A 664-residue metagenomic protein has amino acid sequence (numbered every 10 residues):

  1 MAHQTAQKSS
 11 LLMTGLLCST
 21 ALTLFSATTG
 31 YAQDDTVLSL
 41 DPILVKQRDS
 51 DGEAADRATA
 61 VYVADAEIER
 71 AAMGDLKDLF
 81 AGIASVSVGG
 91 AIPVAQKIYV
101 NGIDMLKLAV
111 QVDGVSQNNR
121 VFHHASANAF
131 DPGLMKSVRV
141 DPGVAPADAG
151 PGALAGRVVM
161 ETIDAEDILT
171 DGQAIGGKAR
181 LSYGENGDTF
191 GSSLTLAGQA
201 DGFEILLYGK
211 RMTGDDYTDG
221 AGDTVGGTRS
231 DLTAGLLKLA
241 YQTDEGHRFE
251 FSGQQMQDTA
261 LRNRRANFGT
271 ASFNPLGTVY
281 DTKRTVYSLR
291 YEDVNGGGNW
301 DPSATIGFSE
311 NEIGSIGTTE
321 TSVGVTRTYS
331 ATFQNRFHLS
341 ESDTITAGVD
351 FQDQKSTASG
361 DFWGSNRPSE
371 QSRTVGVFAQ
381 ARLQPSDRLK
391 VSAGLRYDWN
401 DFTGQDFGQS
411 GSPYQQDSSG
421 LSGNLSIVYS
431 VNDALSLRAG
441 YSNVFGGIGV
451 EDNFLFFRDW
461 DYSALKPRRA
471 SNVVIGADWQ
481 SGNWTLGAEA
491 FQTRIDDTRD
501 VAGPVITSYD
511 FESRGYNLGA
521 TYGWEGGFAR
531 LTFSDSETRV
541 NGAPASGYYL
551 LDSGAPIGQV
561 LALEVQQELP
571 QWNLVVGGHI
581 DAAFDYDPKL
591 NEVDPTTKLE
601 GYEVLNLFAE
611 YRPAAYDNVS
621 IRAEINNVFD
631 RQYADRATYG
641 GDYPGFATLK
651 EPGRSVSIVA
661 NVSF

Functional and structural regions predicted by a protein language model:
A2-S9, G15-C18, A32-Q33, A240-E245 (+5 more regions): Conserved C-terminal beta-signal and adjacent last beta-strands/turns of outer-membrane beta-barrel proteins
D41-A71, K97, M105: N-terminal periplasmic "start-of-domain" segments of outer-membrane beta-barrel proteins
F130-K178: A beta-strand signature from Gram-negative outer-membrane beta-barrel systems, especially the internal plug domain
Y183-T213, D223-A260, V279-G296, L339-D343 (+1 more regions): Transmembrane beta-barrel wall of Gram-negative outer-membrane proteins
G220-G222, G226-L232, G246-P302, F308-T328 (+2 more regions): Flexible loop and strand-edge segments within Gram-negative outer membrane beta-barrel domains
Q257-T259, R265-T270, K355-T357, W399-G408 (+7 more regions): Surface-exposed extracellular loop regions of Gram-negative outer-membrane beta-barrel proteins, predominantly
T346-L435, G446-G449, T532: Signature of Gram-negative outer-membrane beta-barrel scaffolds
S386-D387, V391, N483-I495, T507-L590 (+2 more regions): Gram-negative outer-membrane beta-barrel transporters
